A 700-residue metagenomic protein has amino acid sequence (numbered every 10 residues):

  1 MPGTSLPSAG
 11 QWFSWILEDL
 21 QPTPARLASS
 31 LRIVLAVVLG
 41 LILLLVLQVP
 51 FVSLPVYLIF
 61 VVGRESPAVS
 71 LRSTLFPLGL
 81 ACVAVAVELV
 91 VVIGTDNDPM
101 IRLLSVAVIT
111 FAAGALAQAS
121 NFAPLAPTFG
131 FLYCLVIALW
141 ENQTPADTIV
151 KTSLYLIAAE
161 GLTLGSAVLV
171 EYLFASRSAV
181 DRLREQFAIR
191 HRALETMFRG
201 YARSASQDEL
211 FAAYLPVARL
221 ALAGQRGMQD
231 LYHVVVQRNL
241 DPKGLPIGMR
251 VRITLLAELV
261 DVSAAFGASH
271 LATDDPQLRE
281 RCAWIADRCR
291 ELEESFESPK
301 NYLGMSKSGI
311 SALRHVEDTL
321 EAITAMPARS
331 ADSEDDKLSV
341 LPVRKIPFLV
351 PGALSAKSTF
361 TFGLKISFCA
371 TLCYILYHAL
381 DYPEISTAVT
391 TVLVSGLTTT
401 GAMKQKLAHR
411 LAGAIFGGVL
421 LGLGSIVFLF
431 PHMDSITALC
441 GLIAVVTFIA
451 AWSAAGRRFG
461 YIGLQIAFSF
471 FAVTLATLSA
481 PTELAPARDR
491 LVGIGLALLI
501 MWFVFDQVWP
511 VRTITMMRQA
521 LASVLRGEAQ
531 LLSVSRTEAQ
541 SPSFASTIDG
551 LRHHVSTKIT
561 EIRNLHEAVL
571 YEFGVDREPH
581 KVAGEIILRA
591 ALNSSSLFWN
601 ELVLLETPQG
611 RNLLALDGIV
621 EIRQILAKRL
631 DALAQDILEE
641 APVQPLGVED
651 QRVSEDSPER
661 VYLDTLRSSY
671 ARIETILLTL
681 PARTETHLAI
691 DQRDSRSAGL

Functional and structural regions predicted by a protein language model:
M1-V34, V38, V46, P67 (+5 more regions): Long, hydrophobic alpha-helical segments that serve as membrane-spanning/inserting helices
P7-W15, L31-L71, L78-A86, L103-V170 (+4 more regions): Pore- and pathway-forming membrane helices of multi-pass small-molecule/ion transporters and channels
R72-L75, T324: Catalytic cores of nucleotide-enabled group-transfer and carboxylate-activating enzymes in metabolic and assembly-line
V90, G94-M100, L104, L429-T437: Membrane interface segments of multi-pass transport proteins and intramembrane proteases
F122-L125, Y172-E185, G460, A485 (+1 more regions): Juxtamembrane/interface segments at transmembrane-helix termini
K406-R410: Hydrophobic alpha-helical transmembrane segments corresponding to the first two to three helices of multi-pass helical
